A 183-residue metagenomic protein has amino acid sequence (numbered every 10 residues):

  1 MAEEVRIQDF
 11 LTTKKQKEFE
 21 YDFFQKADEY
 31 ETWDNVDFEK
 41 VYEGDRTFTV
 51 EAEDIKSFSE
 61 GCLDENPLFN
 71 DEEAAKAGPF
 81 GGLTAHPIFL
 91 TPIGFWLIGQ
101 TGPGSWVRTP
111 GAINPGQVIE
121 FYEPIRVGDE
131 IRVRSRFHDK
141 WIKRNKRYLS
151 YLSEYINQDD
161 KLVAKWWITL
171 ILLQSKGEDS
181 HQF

Functional and structural regions predicted by a protein language model:
M1-D34, F121-F183: HotDog/MaoC-like acyl-thioester-processing domains
A2-G116, G177-F183: Hot-dog-fold acyl-thioester-processing enzymes
